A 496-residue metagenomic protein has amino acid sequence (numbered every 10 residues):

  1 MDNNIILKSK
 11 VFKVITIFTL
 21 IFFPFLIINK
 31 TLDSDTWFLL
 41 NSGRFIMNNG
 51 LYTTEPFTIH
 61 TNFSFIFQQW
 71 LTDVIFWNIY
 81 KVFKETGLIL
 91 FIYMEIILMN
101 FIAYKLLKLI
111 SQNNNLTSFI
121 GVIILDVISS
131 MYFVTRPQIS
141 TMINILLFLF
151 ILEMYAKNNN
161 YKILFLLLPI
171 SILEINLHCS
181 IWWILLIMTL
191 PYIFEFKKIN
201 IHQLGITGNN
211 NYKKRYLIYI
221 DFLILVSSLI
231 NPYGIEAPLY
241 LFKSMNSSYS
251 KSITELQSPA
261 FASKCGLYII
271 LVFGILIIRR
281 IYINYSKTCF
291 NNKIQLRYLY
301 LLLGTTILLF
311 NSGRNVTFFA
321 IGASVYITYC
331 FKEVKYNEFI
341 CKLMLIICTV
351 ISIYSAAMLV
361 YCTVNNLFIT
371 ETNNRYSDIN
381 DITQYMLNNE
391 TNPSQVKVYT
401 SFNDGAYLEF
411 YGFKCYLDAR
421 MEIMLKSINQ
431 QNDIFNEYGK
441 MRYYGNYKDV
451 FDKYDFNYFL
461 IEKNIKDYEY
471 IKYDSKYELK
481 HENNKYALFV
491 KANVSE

Functional and structural regions predicted by a protein language model:
F23, I128-S129, L149-I151, I163-C179 (+3 more regions): Membrane-interface alpha helices of multi-pass inner-membrane proteins
T31-D35, M47-Y52, H60-T61, T86 (+3 more regions): Transmembrane catalytic cores of multi-pass membrane glycosyltransferases and polysaccharide-assembly enzymes
L90-S111: Transmembrane-helix motifs of polytopic, lipid-linked glycan transferases
Y132-S140: Short acidic/glycine- and proline-prone juxtamembrane loop motifs at membrane-interface regions of multi-pass membrane
F148-L164, I277-F290: Membrane-interface transmembrane helices that cradle and orient dolichyl/undecaprenyl
M154-I172, R215-Y219, K293-L303: Short hydrophobic alpha-helices at membrane interfaces in multi-pass membrane enzymes
D221-F222, V325-T328, E333-C362: Signature aromatic-anchored transmembrane alpha helix within multi-pass, membrane-resident enzymes that catalyze glycan
L387-N429, F456-K463, F489: Short periplasmic/luminal acceptor-recognition loop of GT-C membrane glycosyltransferases, typified by
